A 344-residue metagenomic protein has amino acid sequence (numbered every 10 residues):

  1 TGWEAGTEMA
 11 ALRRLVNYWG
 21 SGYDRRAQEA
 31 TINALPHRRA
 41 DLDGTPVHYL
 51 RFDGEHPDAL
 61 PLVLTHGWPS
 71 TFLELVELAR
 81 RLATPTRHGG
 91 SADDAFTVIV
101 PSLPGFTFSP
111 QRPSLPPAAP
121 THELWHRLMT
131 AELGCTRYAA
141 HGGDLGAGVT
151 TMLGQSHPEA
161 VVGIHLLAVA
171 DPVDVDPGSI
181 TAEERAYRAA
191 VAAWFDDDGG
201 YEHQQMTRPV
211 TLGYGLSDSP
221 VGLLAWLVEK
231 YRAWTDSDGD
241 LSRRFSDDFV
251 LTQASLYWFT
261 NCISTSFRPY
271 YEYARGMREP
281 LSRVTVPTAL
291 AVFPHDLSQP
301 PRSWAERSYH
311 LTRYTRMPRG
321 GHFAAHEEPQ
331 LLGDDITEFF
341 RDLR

Functional and structural regions predicted by a protein language model:
T1-D58, F249, W258, T265-E279: Non-catalytic accessory segments flanking enzyme active sites
A59-G67: Short beta-strand element of the alpha/beta-hydrolase
W68-R80: The serine-hydrolase catalytic nucleophile loop
P69, P104-T107, D171, G321: Alpha/beta-hydrolase active-site loop signature
L73, H88-G90, D94, I99 (+3 more regions): Glycine-rich "HGGG/HGxG" loop immediately N-terminal to the catalytic nucleophile of the alpha/beta-hydrolase
R81, P85-R87, E132-E184: Conserved hydrolase catalytic core segment
S114-E132: Alpha/beta-hydrolase active-site loop
Q205-R344: C-terminal subdomain of alpha/beta-hydrolase-fold enzymes, centered on the catalytic histidine and its supporting
